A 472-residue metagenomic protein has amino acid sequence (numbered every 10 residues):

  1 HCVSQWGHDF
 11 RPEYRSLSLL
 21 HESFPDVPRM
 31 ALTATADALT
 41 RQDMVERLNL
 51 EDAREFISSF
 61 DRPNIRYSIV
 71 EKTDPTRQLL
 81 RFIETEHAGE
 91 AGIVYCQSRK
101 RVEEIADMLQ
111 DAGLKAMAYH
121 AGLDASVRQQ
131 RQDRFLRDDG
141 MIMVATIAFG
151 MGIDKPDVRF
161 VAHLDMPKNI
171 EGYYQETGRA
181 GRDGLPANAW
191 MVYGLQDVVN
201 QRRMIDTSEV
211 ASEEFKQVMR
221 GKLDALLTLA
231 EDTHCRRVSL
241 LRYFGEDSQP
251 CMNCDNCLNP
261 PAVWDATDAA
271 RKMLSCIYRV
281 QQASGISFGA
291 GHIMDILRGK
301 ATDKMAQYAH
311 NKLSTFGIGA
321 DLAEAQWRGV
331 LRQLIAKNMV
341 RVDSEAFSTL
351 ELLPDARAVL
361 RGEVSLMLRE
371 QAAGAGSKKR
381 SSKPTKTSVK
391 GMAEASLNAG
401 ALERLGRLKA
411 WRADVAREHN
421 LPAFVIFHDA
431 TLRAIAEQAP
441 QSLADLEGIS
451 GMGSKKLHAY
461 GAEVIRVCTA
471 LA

Functional and structural regions predicted by a protein language model:
H1-E214, V218-G221, G245-Q249, D255-N256: Helicase motor core with emphasis on the C-terminal RecA-like subdomain
S16, L223-A225, R332: Two-metal-ion acidic nuclease core segments, chiefly of the RNase H-like superfamily
E46, Q110, Q175, E231 (+5 more regions): Short polybasic/polar patches that bind polyanions
K72, E86, D138, A180 (+5 more regions): Short coil/turn helix-boundary motifs
H163, L229, A434-I435: Short alpha-helical segment immediately N-terminal to, or the first helix within, an HTH/HTH-like DNA-binding domain
Y193-L195, L240, G299: Short glycine-enriched loops at secondary-structure junctions
F215-F244: Short, charged low-complexity linear segments at domain edges
V218-R220, V238, D247-A472: Accessory DNA-binding and partner-docking regions appended to nucleic-acid-acting proteins, especially the terminal
